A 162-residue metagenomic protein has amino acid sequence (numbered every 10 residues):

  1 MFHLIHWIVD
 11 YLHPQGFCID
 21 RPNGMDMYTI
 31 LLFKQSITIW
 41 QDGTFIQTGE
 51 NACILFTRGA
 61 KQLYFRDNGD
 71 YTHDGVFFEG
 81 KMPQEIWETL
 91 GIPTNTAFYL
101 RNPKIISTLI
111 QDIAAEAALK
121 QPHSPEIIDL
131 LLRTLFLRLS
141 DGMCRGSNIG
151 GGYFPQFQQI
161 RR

Functional and structural regions predicted by a protein language model:
F2-P93: N-terminal regulatory/effector-sensing and dimerization cores that precede helix-turn-helix DNA-binding domains
C18-I19, P122-H123, G146-G150: Hydrophobic/aromatic-rich alpha-helical bundle segments in the mid-to-C-terminal region
T29, M82, I105-L109, L131 (+1 more regions): Amphipathic, well-ordered alpha-helical segments in soluble domains
G43, K120-P122: Membrane-interface helix-boundary motifs at transmembrane edges
T89-I110: Aromatic/histidine-rich interaction motifs
P103-A115, I128-L132, N148-R162: A short, Lys/Arg-enriched amphipathic alpha-helix from helix-turn-helix/homeodomain DNA-binding modules
A117, L135-L139, M143: Hydrophobic recognition helices of helix-based DNA-binding modules
